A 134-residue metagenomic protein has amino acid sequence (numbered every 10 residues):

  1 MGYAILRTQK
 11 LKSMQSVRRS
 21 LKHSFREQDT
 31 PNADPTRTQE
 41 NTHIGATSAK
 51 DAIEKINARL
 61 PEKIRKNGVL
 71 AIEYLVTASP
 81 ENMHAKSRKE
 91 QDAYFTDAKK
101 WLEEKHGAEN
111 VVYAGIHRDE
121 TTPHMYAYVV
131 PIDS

Functional and structural regions predicted by a protein language model:
M1-S134: N-terminal nicking endonuclease/strand-transfer module with a His-rich metal-binding environment and a catalytic Tyr
